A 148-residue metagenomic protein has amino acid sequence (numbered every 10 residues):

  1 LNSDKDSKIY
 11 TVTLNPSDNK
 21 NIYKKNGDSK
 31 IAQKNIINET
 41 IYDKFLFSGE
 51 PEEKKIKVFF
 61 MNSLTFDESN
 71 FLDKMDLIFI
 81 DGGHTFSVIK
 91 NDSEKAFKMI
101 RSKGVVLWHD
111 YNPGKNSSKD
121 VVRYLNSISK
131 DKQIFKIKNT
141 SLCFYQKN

Functional and structural regions predicted by a protein language model:
L1-N148: S-adenosylmethionine/decaboxylated-SAM
